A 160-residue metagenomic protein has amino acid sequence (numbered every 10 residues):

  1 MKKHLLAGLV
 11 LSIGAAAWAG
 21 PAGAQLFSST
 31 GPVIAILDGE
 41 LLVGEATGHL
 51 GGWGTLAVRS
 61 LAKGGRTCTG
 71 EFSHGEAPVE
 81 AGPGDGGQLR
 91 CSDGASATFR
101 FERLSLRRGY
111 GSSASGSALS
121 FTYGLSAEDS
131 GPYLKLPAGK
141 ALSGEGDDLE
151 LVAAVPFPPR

Functional and structural regions predicted by a protein language model:
M1-H4: Positively charged n-region of N-terminal signal peptides that target proteins for export
A7-A16: Bacterial N-terminal signal peptides
G20-W53, F101-R160: Long terminal segments
T47-G75: N-terminal, post-signal-peptide region of Sec/Tat-exported proteins
A57, G86-Q88, S120-T122: Ordered hydrophobic segments in well-structured contexts
V58-S60, L89, G111: Hydrophobic beta-strand positions
G64, D93, S115-S117: Acidic/polar residues in short coil/turn loops that connect beta-strands within repeat-based beta-sheet scaffolds
T67-E102: Mid-chain, structured segments of secreted extracytoplasmic proteins
